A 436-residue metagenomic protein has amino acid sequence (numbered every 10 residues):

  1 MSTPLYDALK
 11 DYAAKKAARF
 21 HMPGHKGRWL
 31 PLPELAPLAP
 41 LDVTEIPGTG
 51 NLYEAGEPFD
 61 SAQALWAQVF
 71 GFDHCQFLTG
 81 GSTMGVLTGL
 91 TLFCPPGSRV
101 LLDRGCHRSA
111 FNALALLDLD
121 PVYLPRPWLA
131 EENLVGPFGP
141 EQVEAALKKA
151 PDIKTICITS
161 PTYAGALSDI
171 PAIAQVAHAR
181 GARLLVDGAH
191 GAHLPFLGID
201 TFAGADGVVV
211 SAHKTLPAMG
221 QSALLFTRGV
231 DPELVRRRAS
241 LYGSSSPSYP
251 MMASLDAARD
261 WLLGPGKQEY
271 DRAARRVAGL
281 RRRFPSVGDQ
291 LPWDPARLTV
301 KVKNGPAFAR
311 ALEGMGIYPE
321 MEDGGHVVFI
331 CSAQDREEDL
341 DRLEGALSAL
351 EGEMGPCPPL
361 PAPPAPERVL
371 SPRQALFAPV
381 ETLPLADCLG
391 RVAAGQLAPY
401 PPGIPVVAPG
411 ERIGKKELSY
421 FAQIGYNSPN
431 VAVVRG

Functional and structural regions predicted by a protein language model:
M1-E57, P402: N-terminal "arm"/small-domain region of PLP-dependent enzymes with the aminotransferase-like
L5-K10, P33-E34, E54, V69-F72 (+2 more regions): Conserved PLP-enzyme active-site core in the AAT-like
G27, Y163, K214-T215, V230-P232 (+5 more regions): Short, glycine-/Ser/Thr-/acidic-enriched flexible segments
A39-M84, G105: Conserved N-terminal alpha-helix of the aminotransferase class I/II PLP-enzyme fold
P47, L383, A432-R435: Flexible, glycine-rich loop/tail regions that form catalytic "lids" or insertion modules at the edges of active sites
F77, Y123-P125, V210, M321 (+1 more regions): Structural signal for conserved beta-strand scaffold positions within catalytic alpha/beta enzyme cores
D118-Y123, Y426-G436: Short, compositionally biased
P285-P409, K415, S419-P429: Conserved C-terminal alpha-helix-loop-beta "cap" of PLP-dependent enzymes that closes/shapes the active-site mouth
